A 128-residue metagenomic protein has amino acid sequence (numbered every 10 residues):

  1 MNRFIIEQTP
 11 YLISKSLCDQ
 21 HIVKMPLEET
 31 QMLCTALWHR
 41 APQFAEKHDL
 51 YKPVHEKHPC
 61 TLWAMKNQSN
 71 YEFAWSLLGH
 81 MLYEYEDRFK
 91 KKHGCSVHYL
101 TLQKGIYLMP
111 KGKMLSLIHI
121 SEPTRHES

Functional and structural regions predicted by a protein language model:
M1-E86: An N-terminal structural lobe/cap that precedes and organizes the functional/catalytic core across diverse proteins
L62, K113, T124-H126: A generic alpha-helix propensity feature with a strong bias for hydrophobic helices
E72-L108: Charge-dense polyanion-binding interfaces
P110-S116: Conserved NAD+-utilizing ADP-ribose enzyme module
I118-S128: Single conserved hydrophobic/aromatic residue that forms the stacking wall/gate of nucleotide- or nucleobase-binding
